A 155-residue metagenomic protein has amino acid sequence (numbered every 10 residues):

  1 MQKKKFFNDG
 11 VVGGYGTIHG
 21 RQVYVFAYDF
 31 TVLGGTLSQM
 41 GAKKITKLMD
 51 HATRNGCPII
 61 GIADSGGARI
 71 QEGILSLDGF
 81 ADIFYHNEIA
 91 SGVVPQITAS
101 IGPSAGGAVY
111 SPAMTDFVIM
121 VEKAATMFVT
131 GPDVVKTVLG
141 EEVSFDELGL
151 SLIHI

Functional and structural regions predicted by a protein language model:
M1-I97: Long, structured ligand/cofactor-binding scaffold of large enzymes
G34-T36, A108, T130, T137-V138: Short helix/loop capping segments that flank catalytic or ligand/cofactor-binding pockets
C57-I59, A63-Q71, E88-G131: Glycine-rich beta-to-alpha active-site loop
S76-G79, T115-D116, V135-K136: Short secondary-structure boundary/capping segments
V118-S151: Flexible glycine/proline-rich, aromatic-decorated loop/lid segments
I153-I155: Conserved small/polar residues in nucleotide/adenosyl-binding loops
